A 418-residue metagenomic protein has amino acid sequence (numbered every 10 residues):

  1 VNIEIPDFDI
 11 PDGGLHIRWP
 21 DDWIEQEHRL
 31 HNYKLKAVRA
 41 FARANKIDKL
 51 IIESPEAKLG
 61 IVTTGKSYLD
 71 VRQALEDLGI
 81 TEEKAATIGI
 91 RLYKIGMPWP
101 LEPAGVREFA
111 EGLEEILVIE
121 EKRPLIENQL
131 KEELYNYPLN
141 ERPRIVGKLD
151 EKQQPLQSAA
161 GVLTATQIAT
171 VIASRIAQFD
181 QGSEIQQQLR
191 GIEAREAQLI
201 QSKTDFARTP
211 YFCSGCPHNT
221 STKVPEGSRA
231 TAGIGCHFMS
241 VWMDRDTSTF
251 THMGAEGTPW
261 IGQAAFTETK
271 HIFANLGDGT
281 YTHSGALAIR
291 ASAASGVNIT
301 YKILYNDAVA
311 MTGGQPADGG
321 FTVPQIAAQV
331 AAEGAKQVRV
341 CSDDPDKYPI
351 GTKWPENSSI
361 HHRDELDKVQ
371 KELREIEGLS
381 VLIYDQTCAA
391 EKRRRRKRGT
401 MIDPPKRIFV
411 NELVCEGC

Functional and structural regions predicted by a protein language model:
V1-F212, I234, K353-I360, D367-C418: Flexible, low-complexity linker and terminal segments
N2-G13, N136-N140, T251-A255, A317-E333: Acidic, Ser/Thr-rich peripheral helices and adjacent loops at domain boundaries
L35-N45, Y68-A74, L78-G79, W99-P103 (+4 more regions): Structured alpha-helical segments in the cores of large, soluble enzyme domains
Y93, V118-E120, Y301-L304, R339-S342: Short internal beta-strands
L113, G227-S228: Short, well-ordered alpha-helix to beta-strand connector turns
P124-E127, E151-Q154, H237-M239, Y281-T282 (+3 more regions): Short gly/pro/ser/thr-enriched loop/turn and capping motifs at secondary-structure boundaries
R208-E226: Internal active-site segments that recognize and position negatively charged phosphoryl groups and nucleotide moieties
N219-K223, R229-M311, D318-P324, D367 (+1 more regions): Thiamine diphosphate
